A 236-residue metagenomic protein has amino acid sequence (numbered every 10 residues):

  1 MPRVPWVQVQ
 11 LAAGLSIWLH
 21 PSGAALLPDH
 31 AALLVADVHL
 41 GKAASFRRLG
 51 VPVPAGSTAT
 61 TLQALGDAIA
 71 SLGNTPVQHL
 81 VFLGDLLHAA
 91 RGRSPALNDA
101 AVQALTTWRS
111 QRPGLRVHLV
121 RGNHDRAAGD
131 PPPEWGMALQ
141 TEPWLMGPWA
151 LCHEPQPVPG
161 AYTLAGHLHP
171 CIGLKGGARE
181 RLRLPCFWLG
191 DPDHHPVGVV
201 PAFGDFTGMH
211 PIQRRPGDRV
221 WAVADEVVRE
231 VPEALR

Functional and structural regions predicted by a protein language model:
M1-L83, L87-R236: Extended recognition/assembly regions associated with phosphoester-bond processing machinery
